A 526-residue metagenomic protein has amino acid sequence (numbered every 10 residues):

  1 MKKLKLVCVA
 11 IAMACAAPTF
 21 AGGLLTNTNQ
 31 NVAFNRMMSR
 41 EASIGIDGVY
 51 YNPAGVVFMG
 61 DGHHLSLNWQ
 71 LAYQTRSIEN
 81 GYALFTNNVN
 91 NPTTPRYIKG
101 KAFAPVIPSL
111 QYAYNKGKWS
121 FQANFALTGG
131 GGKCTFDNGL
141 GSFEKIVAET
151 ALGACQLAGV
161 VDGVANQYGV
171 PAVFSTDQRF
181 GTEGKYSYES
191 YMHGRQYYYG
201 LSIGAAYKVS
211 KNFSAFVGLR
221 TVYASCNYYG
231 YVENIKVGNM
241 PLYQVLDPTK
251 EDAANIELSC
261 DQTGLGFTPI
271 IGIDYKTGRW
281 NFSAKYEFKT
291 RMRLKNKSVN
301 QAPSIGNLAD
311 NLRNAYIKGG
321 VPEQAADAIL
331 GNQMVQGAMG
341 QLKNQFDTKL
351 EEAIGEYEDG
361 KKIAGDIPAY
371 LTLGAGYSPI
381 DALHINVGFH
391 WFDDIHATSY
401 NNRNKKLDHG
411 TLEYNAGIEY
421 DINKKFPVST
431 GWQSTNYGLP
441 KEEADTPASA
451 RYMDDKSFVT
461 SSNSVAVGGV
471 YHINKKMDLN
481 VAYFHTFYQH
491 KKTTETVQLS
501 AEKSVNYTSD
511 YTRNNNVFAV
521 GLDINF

Functional and structural regions predicted by a protein language model:
C8, A17-F136, A148-E149, F484: N-terminal, post-signal peptide beta-strand-biased segments of exported outer-membrane/organellar beta-barrel and other
D47, F103-P108, Y197-L201, T263-P269 (+4 more regions): Residues that define the transmembrane beta-barrel architecture of outer-membrane proteins
V57, Y114-K116, I203, Y207 (+9 more regions): Residue-level signature of outer-membrane beta-barrel architecture
H63, K118-F121, N212-A215, R279-F282 (+4 more regions): Repeated loop/turn-to-beta-strand initiation elements of outer-membrane beta-barrel proteins
L67-Y73, A123-L127, V217-T221, A284-F288 (+4 more regions): Transmembrane beta-barrel strands of outer-membrane/channel proteins
A83-T93, G139-E189, S225-C260, L294-D359 (+3 more regions): Solvent-exposed loop segments that connect transmembrane elements
G272-K295, Q333-Q341, Q345-D347, E351-E356 (+1 more regions): Detector for outer-membrane/organellar transmembrane beta-barrel domains, recognizing the amphipathic beta-strand
Y471, T512-F526: Outer-membrane beta-barrel "beta-signal"
